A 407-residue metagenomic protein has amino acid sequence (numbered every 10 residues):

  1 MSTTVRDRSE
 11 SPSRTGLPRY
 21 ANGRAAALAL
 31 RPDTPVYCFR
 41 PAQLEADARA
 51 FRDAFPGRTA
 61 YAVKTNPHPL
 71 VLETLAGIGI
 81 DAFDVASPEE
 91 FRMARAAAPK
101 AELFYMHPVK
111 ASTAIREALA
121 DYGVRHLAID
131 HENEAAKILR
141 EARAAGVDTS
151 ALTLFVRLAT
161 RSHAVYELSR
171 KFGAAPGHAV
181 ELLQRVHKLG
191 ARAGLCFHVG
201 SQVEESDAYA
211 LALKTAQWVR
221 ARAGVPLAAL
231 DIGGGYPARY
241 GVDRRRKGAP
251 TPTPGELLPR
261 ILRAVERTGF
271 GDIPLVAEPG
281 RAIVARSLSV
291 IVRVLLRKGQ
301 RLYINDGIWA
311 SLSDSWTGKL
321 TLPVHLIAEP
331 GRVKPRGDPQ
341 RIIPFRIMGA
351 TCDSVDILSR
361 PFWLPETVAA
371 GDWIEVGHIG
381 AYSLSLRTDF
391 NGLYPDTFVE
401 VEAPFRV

Functional and structural regions predicted by a protein language model:
M1-A151, L189, V225-P226, T367-V368 (+1 more regions): A charged N-terminal "starter" segment
T34, Q202-S206, P361: Active-site oxyanion-binding pockets that recognize sulfate/phosphate
F39-A46, N66, L70, N133 (+10 more regions): Conserved active-site and cofactor/substrate-binding residues in soluble primary-metabolism enzymes
A42-Q43, K64-H68, A86-E89, P108-K110 (+8 more regions): Active-site beta-loop-alpha junctions enriched in small/polar residues
Y61, F83-A86, Y105, L127-I129 (+6 more regions): General beta-strand structural signal in soluble alpha/beta enzymes
G79, A120, E141-L152, D243-P252 (+1 more regions): Intrinsically disordered, low-complexity coil segments
E141, T160-K298, N391: Active-site loop/helix belt of alpha/beta enzymes
R260, F270, P274-V407: Charged (often Lys/Glu-rich) extended helix/loop segments that serve as interaction or gating elements
